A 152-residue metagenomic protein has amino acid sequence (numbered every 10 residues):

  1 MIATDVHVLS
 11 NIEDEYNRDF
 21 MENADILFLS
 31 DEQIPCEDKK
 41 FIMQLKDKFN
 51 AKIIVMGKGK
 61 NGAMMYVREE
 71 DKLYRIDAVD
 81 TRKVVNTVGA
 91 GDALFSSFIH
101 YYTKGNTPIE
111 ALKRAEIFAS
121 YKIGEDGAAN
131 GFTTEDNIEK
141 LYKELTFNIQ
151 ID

Functional and structural regions predicted by a protein language model:
M1-Q44, N61-G62, R68: Conserved beta-alpha-beta core of the PfkB/ribokinase-like small-molecule kinase fold
I42-D152: Conserved phosphate-binding/catalytic region of the ribokinase-like
